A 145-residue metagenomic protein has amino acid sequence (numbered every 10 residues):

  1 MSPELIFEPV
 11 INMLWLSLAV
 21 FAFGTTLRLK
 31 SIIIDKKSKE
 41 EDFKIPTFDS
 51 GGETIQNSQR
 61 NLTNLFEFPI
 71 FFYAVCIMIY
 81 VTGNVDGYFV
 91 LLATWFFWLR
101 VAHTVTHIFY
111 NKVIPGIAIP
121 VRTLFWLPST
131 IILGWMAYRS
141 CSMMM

Functional and structural regions predicted by a protein language model:
M1-K44: N-terminal signal-anchor transmembrane alpha helix
N12-W15, L62, T94-W98, L124: Hydrophobic residues within alpha-helical transmembrane segments of multi-pass solute transporters/permease subunits
L16-G24, L99, H103, L133-G134: Alpha-helical transmembrane segments of multipass membrane proteins
K44-I70: Membrane interfacial helix-start motif at the N-side
T63-M78, L133: Core segments of transmembrane alpha-helices that mediate helix-helix packing or line hydrophobic substrate/ligand
I79-W98: Short alpha-helical packing/oligomerization segments
T104-I131: Interfacial loop-to-transmembrane junctions
W135-M145: Juxtamembrane boundary at the C-terminal end of a transmembrane helix
